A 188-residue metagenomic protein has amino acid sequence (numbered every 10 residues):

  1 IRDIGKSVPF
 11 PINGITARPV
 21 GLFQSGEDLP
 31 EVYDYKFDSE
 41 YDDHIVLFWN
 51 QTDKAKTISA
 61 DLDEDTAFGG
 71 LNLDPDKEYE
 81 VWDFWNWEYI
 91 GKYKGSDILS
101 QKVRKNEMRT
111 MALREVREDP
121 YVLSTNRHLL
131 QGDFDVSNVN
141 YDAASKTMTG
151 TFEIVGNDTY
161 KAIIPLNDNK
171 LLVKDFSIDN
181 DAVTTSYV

Functional and structural regions predicted by a protein language model:
I1-V32, F37: Catalytic-domain carbohydrate-binding cleft regions of carbohydrate-active enzymes
I15-D28, I90-K92, V122-D133, N169-D179: Short, solvent-exposed secondary-structure boundary motifs
F23-L73, A112-R114, Q131-N169: Carbohydrate-binding surface patches
E31-Y33, W87, G91, R117-E118: Soluble, non-transmembrane domains of envelope/secretory-pathway proteins that act on or interact with carbohydrate
K54-N72, E78, N86-G91, L99-S100 (+1 more regions): Long mid-to-C-terminal assembly/interaction modules of large eukaryotic proteins
D65-N86, P165-N180: Solvent-exposed beta-hairpin/edge-strand motifs
K92, A143, T147-T149, I163 (+1 more regions): Extracytoplasmic
K92-D135, V183-V188: C-terminal beta-strand-rich structural cap/linker in extracellular carbohydrate-active enzymes
